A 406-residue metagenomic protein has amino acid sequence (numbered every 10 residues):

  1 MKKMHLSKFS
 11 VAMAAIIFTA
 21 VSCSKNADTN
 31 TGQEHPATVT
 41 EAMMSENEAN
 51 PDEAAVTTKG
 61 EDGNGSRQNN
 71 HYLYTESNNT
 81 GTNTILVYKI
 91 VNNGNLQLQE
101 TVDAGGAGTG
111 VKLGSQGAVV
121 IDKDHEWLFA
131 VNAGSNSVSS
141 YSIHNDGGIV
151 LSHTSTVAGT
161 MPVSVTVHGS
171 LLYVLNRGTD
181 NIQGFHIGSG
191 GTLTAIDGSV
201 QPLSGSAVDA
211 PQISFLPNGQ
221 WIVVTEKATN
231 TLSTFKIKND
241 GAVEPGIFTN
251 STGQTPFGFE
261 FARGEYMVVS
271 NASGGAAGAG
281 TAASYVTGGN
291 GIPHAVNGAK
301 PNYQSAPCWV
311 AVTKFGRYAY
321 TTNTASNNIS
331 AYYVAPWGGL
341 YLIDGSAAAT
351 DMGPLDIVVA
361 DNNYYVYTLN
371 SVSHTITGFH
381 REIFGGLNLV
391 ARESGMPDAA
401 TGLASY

Functional and structural regions predicted by a protein language model:
H5, T19-N69: Bacterial Sec-dependent N-terminal signal peptides
T75, A130, V174, V224 (+3 more regions): Residue position within the beta-strands of beta-propeller blades
N78-T80, I90, A133, R177-T179 (+9 more regions): Short loop/turn segments immediately following the C-termini of beta-strands
T82-L86, S137-S139, N181-Q183, T231-T234 (+3 more regions): Structural motif
Y88-N95, Y141-G148, H186-L193, F235-A242 (+3 more regions): Short loop/turn segments immediately following beta-strands, especially the blade-tip and inter-blade linker loops
L98-G110, V150-T156, D197-L203, E244-N250 (+3 more regions): A short beta-strand motif characteristic of beta-propeller blades
G105-D124, V157-L171, Q201-W221, S251-V269 (+5 more regions): Beta-rich, blade/repeat-based domains predominating in secreted/periplasmic proteins but also intracellular
S371-Y406: Blade-level signature of beta-propeller repeat domains, shared across WD40, Kelch, NHL, RCC1 and BNR/Asp-box propellers
